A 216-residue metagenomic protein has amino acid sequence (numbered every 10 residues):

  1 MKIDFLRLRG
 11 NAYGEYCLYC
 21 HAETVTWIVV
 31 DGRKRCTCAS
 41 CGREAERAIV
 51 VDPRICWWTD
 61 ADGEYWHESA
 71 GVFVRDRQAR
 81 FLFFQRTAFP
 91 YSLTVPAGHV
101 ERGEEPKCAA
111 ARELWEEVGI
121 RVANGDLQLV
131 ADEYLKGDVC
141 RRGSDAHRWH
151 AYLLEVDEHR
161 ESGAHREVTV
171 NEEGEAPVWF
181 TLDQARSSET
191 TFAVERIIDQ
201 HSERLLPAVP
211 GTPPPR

Functional and structural regions predicted by a protein language model:
M1-Y13, V25-D31, P90-Y91, E161-R216: Nudix hydrolase/Nudix homology domain
D4-F5, R54-G63, D138-R142, H165-R166: Short, P/G- and charge-enriched loop/turn segments at secondary-structure junctions
L8-R9, G14-G71: Acidic, metal-coordinating catalytic segment for phosphate/diphosphate chemistry, firing primarily on the Nudix
A12, Y65-H67, D76, S144-H147 (+1 more regions): A generic fold-level signal
Y13-A22, Y91-V100, G119-R121: Short N-terminal helix-initiation segments at or just after the protein's N-terminus
R54-C108: Extended interfacial segments that mediate partner engagement and assembly in macromolecular machines
G98-A193, R216: Unchanged
